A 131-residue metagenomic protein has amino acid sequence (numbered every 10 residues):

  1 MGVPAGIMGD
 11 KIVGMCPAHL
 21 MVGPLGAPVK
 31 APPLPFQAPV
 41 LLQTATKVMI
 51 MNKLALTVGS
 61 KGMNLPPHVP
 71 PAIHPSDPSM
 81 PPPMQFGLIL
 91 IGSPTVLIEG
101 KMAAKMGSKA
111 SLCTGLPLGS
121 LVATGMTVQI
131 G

Functional and structural regions predicted by a protein language model:
M1-G131: Intrinsically disordered, low-complexity proline/glycine-rich segments
